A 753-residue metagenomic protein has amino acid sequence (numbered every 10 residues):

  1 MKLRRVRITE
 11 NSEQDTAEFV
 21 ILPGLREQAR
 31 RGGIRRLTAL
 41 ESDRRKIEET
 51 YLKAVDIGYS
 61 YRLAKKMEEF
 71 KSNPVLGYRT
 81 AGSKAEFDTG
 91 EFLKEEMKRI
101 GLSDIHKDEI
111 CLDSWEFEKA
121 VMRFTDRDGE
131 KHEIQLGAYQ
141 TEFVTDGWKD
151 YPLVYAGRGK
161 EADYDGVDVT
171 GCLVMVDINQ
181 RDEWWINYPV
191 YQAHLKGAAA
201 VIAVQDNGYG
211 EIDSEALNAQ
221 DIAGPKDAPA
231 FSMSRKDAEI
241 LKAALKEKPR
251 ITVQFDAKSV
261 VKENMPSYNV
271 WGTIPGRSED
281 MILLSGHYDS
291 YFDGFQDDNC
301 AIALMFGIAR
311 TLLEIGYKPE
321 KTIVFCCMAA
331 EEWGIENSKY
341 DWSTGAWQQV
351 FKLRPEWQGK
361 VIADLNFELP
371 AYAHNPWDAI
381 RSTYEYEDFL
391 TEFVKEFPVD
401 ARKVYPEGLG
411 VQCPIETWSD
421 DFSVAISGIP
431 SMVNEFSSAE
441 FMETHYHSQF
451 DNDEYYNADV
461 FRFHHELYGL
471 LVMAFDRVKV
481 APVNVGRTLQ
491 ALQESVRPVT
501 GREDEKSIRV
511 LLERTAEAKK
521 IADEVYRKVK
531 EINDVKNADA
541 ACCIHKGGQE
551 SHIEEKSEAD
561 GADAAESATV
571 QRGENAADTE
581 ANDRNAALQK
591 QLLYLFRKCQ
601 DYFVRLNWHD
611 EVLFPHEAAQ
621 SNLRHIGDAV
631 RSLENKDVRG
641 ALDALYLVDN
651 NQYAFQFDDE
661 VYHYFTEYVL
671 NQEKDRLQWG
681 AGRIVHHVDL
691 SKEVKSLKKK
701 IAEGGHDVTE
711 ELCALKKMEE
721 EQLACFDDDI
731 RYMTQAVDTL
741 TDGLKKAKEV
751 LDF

Functional and structural regions predicted by a protein language model:
V20-R45, T50, A54-G58, R62-K65 (+1 more regions): Noncatalytic luminal/extracellular "stalk/propeptide" segments of secretory-pathway proteins
K46-E48, H132-G166, A219-Q296, F306-K318: Soluble metallo-hydrolase cores and metallopeptidase-like ectodomains found primarily in the secretory/periplasmic
E48-V55, P74-K84, Y155, D177-E183 (+8 more regions): Second-shell loop/turn segments in exported
A81, I134-P229, A401, E407-G410: Extracellular/luminal Protease-associated
V167-V169, P189-A199, A216-D221, T273 (+4 more regions): Mature extracellular/periplasmic domains of secretome proteins
R181-Y188, Q192, P266, S290-E385: Acidic/histidine-rich catalytic neighborhood of metal-dependent amide-processing enzymes
P370-Q490, W608-E611: Active-site-adjacent substrate-binding region of metalloamidase/peptidase-like peptide-processing proteins
E466-L467, D476-E550, E554-D560, E566 (+1 more regions): C-terminal non-catalytic alpha-helical accessory regions
